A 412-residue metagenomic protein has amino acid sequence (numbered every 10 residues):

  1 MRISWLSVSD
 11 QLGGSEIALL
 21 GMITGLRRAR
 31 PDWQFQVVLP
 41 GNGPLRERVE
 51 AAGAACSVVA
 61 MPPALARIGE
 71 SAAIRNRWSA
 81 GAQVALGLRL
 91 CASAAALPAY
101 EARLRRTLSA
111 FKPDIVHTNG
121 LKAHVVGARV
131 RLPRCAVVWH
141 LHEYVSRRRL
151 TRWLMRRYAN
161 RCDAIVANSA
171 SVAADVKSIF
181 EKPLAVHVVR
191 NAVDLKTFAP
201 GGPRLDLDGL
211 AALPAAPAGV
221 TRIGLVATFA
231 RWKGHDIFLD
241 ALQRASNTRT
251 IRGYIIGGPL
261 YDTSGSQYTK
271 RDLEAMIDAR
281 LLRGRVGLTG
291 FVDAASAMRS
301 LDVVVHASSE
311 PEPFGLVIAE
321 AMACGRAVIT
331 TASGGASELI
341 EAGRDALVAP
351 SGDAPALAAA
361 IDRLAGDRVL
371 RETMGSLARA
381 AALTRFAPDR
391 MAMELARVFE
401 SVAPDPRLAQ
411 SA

Functional and structural regions predicted by a protein language model:
E16-T24, T221, A230-R244, P355 (+1 more regions): A conserved mid-protein helix/loop that constitutes part of the nucleotide-sugar donor-binding site
V37-P44, V193, V226, R252-R271: Glycosyltransferase donor-sugar binding loop
V38, A327-T330: Short hydrophobic beta-strand element within catalytic cores of glycosyltransferases and related nucleotide-activated
A96-Y100, T118-H124, L141: Short His-centered aromatic/hydrophobic patch
S171, A192: Carbohydrate-associated surface elements
D262-K270, L282-F291, A297, L347-V348: Active-site donor-binding acidic/aromatic loop of nucleotide-activated sugar and phosphosugar transferases involved
F291, E341-G343, L347-P355, R363-R368: Conserved acidic donor-binding segment of nucleotide-sugar-dependent glycosyltransferases
R299-P313, R326: Acidic donor-binding loop of glycosyltransferase active sites
